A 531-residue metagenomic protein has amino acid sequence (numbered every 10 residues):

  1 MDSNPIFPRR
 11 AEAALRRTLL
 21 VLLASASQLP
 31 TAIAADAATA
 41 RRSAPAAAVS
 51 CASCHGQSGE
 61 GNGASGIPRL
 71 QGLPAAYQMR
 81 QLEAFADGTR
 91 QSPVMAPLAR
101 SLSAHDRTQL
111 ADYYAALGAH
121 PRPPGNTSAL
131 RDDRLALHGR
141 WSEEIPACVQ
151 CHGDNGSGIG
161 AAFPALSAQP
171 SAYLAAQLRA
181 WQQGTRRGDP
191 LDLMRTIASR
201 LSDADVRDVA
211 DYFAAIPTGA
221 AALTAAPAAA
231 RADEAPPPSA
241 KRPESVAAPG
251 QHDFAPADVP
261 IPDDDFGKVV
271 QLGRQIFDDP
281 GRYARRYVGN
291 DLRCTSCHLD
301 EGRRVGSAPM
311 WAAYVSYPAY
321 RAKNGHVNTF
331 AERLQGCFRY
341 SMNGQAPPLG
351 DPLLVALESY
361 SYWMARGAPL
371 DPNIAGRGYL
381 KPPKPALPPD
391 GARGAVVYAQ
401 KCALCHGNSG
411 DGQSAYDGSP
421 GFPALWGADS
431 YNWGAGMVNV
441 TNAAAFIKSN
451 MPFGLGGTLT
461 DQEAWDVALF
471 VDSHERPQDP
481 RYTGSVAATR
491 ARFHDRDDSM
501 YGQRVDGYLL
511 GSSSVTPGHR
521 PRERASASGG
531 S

Functional and structural regions predicted by a protein language model:
M1-R41, E83, D87-R90, A204 (+5 more regions): N-terminal export/targeting leaders of redox proteins
P30-A48, S58-G66, A116-E144, D233 (+4 more regions): Electrostatic cytochrome c docking/interface patches
A40-G88, T295: The feature marks the first
A48-Q57, L110, I145-N155, V209 (+6 more regions): The canonical Cys-X-X-Cys-His
E60-N62, A116-T127, L135-S142, N155-A165 (+13 more regions): Inter-heme linker and motif-flanking segments adjacent to c-type heme-binding CXXCH motifs in c-type cytochromes
R69-G118, I145, L166-P217, G267-L272 (+4 more regions): Extracytoplasmic electron-transfer domains, predominantly the class I c-type cytochrome c fold
R107, L137-R140, P236-A322, R377-K381 (+5 more regions): Short glycine/threonine-rich turn/loop motifs
Y113, Y212, H326-V396: Extended surface/linker regions that mediate inter-domain or inter-protein docking in multi-component redox
